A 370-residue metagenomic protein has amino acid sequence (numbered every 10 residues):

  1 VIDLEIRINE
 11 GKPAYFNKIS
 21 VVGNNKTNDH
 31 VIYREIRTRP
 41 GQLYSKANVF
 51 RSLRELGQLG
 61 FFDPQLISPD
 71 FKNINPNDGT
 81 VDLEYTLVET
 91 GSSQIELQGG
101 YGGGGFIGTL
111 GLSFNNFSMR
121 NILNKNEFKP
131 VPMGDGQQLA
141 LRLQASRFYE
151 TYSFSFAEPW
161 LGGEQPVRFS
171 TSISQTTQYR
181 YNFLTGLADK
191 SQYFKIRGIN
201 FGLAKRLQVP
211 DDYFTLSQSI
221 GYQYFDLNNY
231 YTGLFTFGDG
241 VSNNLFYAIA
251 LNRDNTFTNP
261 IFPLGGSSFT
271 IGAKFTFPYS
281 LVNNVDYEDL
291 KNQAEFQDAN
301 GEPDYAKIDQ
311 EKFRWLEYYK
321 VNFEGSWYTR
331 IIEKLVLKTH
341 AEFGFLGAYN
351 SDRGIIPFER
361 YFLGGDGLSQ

Functional and structural regions predicted by a protein language model:
I2-I8, D82-L87: Extracellular beta-sheet/turn segments enriched in Thr/Pro/Gly and aliphatic residues
N9, V22-I32, G265: Flexible hinge/switch segments at interdomain interfaces of large molecular machines
E10-K12, W160: Short, acidic/polar linear motifs in exposed loop/turn regions
Y15-I19, Q165-P166: Solvent-exposed, non-transmembrane alpha-helical starts
K18, D29, Y33, K46-L53 (+1 more regions): Extracytoplasmic/secreted envelope proteins and their assembly/folding machinery, especially bacterial periplasmic
K18-V22, R34-L43, A140-R142, L187-K190 (+1 more regions): Second-shell loop/turn segments in exported
K26, Q42-F262, S267-S268: Gram-negative/organellar outer-membrane beta-barrel architecture
P76, S93-G102, G233-Q370: C-terminal outer-membrane beta-barrel translocator/porin domains of Gram-negative envelope proteins and their
